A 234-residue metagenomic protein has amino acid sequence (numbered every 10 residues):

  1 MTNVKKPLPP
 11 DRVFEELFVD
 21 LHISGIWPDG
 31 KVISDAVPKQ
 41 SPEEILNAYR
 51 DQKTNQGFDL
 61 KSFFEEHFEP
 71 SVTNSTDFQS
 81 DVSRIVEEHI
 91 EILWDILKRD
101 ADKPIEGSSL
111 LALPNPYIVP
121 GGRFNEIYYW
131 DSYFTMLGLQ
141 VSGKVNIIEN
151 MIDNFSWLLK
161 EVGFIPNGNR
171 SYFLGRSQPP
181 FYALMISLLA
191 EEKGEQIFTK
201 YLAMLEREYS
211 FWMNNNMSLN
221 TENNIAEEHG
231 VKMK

Functional and structural regions predicted by a protein language model:
M1-K234: Acidic, mature catalytic/reactive cores of soluble proteins
